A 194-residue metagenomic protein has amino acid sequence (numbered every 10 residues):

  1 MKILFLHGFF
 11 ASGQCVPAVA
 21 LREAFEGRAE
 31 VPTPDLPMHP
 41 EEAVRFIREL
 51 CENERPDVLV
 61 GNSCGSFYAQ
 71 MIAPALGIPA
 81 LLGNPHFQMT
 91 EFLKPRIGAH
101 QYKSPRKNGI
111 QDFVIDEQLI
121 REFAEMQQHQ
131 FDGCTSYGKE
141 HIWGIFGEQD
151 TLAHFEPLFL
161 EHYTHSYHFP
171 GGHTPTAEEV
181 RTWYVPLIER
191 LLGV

Functional and structural regions predicted by a protein language model:
M1-N53, H173: Active-site catalytic motif of lipid deacylating hydrolases and related acyltransferases
I3, D57-L59, I142: Generic beta-sheet signal
V19, E23, Q70, P157-L158: Active-site phosphate/pyrophosphate- and oxyanion-stabilizing loops and adjacent acidic/basic residues in soluble
E54, L76: Active-site charged/polar residues at nucleotide-handling catalytic sites that mediate phosphoryl, nucleotidyl
D57-V60, P79-L81: Residue in the alpha/beta-hydrolase core beta-strand immediately N-terminal to the catalytic nucleophile
V60-A69: Gly/Ala-rich beta-loop-alpha elbow adjacent to hydrolase catalytic centers
M71, A75: Active-site signature of alpha/beta-hydrolase-fold catalytic machinery across serine- and Asp/Cys-nucleophile hydrolases
P79-V194: The alpha/beta-hydrolase serine catalytic core
